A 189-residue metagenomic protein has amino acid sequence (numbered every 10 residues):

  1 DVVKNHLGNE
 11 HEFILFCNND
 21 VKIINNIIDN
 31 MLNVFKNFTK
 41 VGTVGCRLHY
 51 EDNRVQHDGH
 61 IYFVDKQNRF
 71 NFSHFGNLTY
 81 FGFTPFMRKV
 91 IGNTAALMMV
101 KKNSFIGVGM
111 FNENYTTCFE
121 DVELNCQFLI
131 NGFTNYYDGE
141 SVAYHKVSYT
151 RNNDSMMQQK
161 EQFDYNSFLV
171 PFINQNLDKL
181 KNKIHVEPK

Functional and structural regions predicted by a protein language model:
D1, N26, N30-N33, E123-Q127 (+1 more regions): Alpha-helical elements of Rossmann-like donor-binding domains used by nucleotide-donor carbohydrate transfer enzymes
D1-F13: Active-site nucleotide-sugar/metal-binding loop of Leloir-type enzymes
E10-K22: Short beta-strand-to-loop acidic/aromatic patch adjacent to the donor-nucleotide binding site
H11, T39-V41, F133: Short, high-confidence coil segments that cap the C-terminus of an alpha-helix and link into the following beta-strand
V21, N25-V64: Conserved donor NDP-sugar-binding/catalytic core segment of glycosyltransferases
H49-D52, V122, C126-K189: Active-site-adjacent helix/loop segment of glycosyltransferases that harbors family-specific signature motifs
N68-N71, N77-V100: A recurrent flexible, glycine/aromatic-enriched loop bordering the glycosyltransferase active site that acts as
K89-G109, N114-V142: A short, conserved alpha-helix in the catalytic core of glycosyltransferases
